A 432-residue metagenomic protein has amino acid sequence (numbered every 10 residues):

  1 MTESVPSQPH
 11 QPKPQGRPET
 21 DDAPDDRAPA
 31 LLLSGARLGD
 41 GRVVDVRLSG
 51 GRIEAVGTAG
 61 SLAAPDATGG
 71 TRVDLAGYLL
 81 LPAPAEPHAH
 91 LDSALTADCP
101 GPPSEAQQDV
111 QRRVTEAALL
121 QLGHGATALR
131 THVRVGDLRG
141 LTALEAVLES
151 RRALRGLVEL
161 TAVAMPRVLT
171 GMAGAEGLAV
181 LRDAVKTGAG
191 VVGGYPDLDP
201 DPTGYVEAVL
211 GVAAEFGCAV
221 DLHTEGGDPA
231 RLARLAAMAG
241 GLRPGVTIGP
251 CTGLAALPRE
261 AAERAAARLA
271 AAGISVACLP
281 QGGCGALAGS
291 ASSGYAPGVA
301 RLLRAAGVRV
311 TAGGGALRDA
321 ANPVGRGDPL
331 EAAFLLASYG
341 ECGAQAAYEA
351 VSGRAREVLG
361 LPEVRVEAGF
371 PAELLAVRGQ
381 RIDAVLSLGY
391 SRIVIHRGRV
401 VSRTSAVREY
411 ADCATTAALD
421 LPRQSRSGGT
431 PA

Functional and structural regions predicted by a protein language model:
M1-S49, E54, P65, L122 (+2 more regions): Active-site microenvironment of metallo-dependent hydrolases
A36, G51, G77, H88 (+9 more regions): Divalent metal-coordination and catalytic microenvironments
L62-L81: Active-site metal-binding motif and surrounding structural segment of the metallo-beta-lactamase
Y78-L80, P84-E86, L95-H132, D137-R155 (+1 more regions): Alpha-helical scaffold segments that flank or form the walls of functional sites
A83-A94, A219-G226: Histidine-centered catalytic micro-motifs
P100-R112, V163-A175, Y195-D197: Active-site mouth loops of central-metabolism enzymes
P166-M172, K186-Y295: Active-site core of metal-dependent hydrolases
G240-P244, P297-V377: His/Asp/Glu-enriched, well-ordered alpha-helical/loop segment that forms or immediately abuts the divalent-metal
